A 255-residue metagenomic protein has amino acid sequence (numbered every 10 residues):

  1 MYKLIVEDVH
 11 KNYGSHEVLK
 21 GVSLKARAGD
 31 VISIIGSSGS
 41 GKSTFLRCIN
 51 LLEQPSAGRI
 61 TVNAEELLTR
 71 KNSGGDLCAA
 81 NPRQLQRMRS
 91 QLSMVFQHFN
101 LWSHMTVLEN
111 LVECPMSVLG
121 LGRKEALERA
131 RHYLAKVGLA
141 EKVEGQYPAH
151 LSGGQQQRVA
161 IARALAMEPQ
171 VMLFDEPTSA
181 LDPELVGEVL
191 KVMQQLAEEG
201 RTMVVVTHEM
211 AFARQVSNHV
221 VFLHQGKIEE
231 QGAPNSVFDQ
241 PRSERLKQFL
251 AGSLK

Functional and structural regions predicted by a protein language model:
I35-S37: The feature captures the beta-strand-to-loop junction immediately N-terminal to the Walker
E65-R70, G74-D76, R123-K142: Conserved ABC ATPase "signature" region
Y147-L151, Q155: Conserved ABC ATPase signature
E168: Conserved catalytic motifs of ABC-family nucleotide-binding domains
Q231-G232: ABC ATPase "signature
